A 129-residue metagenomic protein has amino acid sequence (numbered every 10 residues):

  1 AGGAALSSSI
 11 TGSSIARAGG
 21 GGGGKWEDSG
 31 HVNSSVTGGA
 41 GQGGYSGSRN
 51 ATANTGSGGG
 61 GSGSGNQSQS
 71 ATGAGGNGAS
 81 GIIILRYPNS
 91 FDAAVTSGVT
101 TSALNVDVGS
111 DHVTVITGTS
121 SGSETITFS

Functional and structural regions predicted by a protein language model:
A1-S129: Low-complexity, glycine/proline-biased repetitive segments and flexible coils/loops
